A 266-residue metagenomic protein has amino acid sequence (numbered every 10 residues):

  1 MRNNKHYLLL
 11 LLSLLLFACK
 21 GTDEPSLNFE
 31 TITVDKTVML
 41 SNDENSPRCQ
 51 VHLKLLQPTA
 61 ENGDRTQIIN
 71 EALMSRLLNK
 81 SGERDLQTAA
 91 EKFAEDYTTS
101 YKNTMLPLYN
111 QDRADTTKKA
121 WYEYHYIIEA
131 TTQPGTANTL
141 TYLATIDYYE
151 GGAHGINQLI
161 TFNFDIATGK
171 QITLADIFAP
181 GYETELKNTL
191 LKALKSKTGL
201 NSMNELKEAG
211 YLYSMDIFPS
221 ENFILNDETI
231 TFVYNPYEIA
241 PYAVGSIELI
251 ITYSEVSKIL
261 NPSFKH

Functional and structural regions predicted by a protein language model:
M1-L8: Bacterial N-terminal signal peptides that target proteins for export
L12: Catalytic core of Fe(II)/2-oxoglutarate
L15-A18: C-terminal motif of bacterial Sec signal peptides marking the signal peptidase cleavage site
K20-H266: Compositionally biased intrinsically disordered regions enriched in Thr/Gly
